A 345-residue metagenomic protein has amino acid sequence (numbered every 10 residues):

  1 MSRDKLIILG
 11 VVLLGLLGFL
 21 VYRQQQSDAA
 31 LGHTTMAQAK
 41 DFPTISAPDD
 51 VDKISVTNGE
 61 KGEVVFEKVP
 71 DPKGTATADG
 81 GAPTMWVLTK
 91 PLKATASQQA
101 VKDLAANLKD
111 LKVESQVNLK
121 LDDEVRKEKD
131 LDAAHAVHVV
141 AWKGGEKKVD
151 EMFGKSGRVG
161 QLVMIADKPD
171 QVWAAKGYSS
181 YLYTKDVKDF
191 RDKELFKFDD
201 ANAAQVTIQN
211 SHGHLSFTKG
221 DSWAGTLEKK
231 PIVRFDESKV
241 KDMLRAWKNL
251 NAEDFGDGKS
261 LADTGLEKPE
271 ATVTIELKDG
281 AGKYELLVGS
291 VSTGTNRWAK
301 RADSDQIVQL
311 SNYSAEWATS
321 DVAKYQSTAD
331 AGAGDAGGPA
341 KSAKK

Functional and structural regions predicted by a protein language model:
M1-K345: A short-motif feature that recognizes glycine-rich, charge-decorated loops that bind or process nucleotide phosphates
